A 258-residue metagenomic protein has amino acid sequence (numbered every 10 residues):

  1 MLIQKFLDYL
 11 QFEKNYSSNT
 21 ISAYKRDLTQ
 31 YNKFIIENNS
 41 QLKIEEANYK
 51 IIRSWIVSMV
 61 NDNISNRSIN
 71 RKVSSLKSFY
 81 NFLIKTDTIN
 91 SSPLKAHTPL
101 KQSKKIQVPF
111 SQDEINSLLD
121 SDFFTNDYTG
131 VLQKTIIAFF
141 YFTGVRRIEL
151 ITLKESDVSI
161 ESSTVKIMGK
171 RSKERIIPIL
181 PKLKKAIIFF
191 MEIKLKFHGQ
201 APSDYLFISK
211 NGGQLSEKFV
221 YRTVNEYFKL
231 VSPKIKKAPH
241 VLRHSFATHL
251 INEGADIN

Functional and structural regions predicted by a protein language model:
M1-N258: Conserved catalytic core of the tyrosine transesterase superfamily
